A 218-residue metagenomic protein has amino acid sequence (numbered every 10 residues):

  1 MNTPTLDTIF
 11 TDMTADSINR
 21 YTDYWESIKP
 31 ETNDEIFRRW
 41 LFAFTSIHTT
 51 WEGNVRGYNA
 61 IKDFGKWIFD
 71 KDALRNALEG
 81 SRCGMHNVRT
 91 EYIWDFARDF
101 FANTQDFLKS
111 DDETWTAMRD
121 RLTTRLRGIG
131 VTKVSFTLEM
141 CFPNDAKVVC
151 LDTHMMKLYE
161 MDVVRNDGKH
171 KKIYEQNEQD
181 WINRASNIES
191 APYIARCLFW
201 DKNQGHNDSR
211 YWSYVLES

Functional and structural regions predicted by a protein language model:
M1-I28, T90, Q105-L108, D112-R119 (+1 more regions): C-terminal accessory module of base-excision DNA glycosylases/AP lyases that mediates lesion recognition and DNA
M1-W67, D72-R82: Structure-specific DNA junction-binding interface
N33, F37, R125-L126, G130: Secondary-structure capping and boundary motifs in well-ordered enzyme cores
N33, F37, R89, L151: Hydrophobic (often cysteine-bearing) scaffold residues that line and stabilize catalytic clefts of nucleotide/cofactor
W40-T45, I93-A97, T137, A195-F199: Short alpha-helical scaffolding segments that buttress acidic/His motifs in well-ordered protein cores
F44, H48-T49, I61, S81 (+5 more regions): Generic structural signal for hydrophobic core residues of well-folded globular domains
Y58-L126: Alpha-helical ds-nucleic-acid-binding substructure associated with the helix-hairpin-helix region of base-excision DNA
